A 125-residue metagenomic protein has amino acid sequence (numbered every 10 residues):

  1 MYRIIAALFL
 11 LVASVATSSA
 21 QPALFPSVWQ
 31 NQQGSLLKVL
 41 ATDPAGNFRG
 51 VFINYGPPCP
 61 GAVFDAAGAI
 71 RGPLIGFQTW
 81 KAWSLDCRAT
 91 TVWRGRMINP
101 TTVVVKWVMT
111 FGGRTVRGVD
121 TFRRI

Functional and structural regions predicted by a protein language model:
M1-I4: Positively charged n-region of N-terminal signal peptides that target proteins for export
L10-S18: Hydrophobic h-region of N-terminal signal peptides that target proteins for export in Gram-negative bacteria
Q21-I98, K106-W107, G113-I125: Central antiparallel beta-sheet cores of small beta-barrel/beta-sandwich binding domains
T101: Extracellular glycan/ECM-engagement signal in secreted proteins
